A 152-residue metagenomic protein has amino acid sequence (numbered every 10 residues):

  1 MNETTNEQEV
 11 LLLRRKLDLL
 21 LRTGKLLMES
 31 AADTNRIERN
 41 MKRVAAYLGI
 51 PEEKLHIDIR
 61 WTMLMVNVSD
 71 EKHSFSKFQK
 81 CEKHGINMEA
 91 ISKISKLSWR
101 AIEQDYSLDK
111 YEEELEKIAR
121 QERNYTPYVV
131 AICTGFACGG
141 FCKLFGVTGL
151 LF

Functional and structural regions predicted by a protein language model:
M1-Y106: Soluble N-terminal domains of membrane-associated systems
A101-L115, V130-G139: Hydrophobic, membrane-facing alpha-helical anchors
E113-R123: Cytosolic juxtamembrane amphipathic/interface segments immediately preceding and feeding into a transmembrane helix
R123-F152: Core alpha-helical transmembrane segments of integral membrane proteins
